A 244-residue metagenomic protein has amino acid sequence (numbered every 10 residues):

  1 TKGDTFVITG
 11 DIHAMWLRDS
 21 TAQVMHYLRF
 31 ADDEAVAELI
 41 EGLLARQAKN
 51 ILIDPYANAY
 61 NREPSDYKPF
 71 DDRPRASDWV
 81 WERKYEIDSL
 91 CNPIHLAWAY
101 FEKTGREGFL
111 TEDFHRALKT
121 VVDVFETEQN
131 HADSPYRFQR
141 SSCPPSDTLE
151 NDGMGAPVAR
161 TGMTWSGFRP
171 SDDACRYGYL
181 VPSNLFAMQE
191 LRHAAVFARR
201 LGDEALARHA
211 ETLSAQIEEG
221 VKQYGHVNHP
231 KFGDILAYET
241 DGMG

Functional and structural regions predicted by a protein language model:
K2-G3, E34-A35, G202-R208: Short, glycine- and charge-enriched coil/turn segments that flank and shape catalytic ligand pockets
K2-I12, Y60-K84, P135-R176, N228-G244: Carbohydrate-binding/catalytic loop surfaces
H13-I40, Q47-D147: Aromatic-rich carbohydrate-recognition surfaces in CAZymes
D19, S89-L96, S183-F186, E190-A194 (+1 more regions): Amphipathic, well-ordered alpha-helical segments in soluble domains
L43-R46, L213: Short acidic/histidine-centered micro-motifs embedded in hydrophobic/aromatic stretches that mark compact functional
D54-N58, E126-C143, Y177-Y179, Q189-G244: Catalytic cores of carbohydrate-active enzymes
R106-G108, F114-S166, P170-M188, R192 (+2 more regions): Helix-rich catalytic cores of soluble enzyme domains
